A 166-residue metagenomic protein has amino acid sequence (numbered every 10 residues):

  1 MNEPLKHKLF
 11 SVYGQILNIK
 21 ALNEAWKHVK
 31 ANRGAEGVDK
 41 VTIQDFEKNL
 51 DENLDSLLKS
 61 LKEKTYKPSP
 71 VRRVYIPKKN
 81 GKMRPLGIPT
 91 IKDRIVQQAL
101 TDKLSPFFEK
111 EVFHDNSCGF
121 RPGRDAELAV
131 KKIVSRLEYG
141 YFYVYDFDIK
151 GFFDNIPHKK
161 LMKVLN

Functional and structural regions predicted by a protein language model:
M1-D51: Non-catalytic, polymerase-adjacent accessory regions of viral genome-replication enzymes
N2, S11-G14, L104-H158: Active-site-proximal segment of RNA-dependent polymerases
L17-K27, S60-M83, I91, I95-L104 (+1 more regions): Reverse-transcriptase-like RNA-dependent polymerase core
A31-Q44, P68-I95, V112-R124, Y145-D146: Short, conserved non-catalytic motifs in the polymerase core
N49-E52, S56-K59: Intein modules and their embedded homing endonuclease domains
M162: Conserved S-adenosyl-L-methionine
L165: Carboxylate/His-rich catalytic cores and anion/metal-binding grooves
